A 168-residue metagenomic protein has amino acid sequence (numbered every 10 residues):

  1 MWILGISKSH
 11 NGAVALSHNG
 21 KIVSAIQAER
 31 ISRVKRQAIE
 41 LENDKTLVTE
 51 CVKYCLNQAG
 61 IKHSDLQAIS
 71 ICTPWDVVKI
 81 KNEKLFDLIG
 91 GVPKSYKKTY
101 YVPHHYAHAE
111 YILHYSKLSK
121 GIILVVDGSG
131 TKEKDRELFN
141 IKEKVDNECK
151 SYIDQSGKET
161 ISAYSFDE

Functional and structural regions predicted by a protein language model:
M1-E168: Short acidic/glycine-rich loops and adjacent helix/strand connectors that line catalytic pockets where negatively
